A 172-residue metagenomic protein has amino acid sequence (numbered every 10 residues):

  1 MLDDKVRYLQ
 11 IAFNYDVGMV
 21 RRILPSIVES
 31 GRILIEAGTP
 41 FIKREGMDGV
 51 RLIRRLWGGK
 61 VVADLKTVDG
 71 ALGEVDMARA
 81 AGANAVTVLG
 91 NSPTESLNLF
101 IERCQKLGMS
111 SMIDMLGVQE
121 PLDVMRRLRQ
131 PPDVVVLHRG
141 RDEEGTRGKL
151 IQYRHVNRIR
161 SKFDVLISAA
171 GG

Functional and structural regions predicted by a protein language model:
M1-A63, T67-L72: Conserved N-terminal beta1-alpha1 strand-loop-helix module at the mouth
L2-D4, G70-G73, M77-K162: Conserved anion-binding
R7-F13, I35-A37, V61-L65, V86-V88 (+3 more regions): Hydrophobic faces of well-ordered beta-strands that scaffold small-molecule active sites in alpha/beta enzyme cores
V17, K43, V68, T94 (+2 more regions): Short alpha-helix boundary/capping motifs
I27-S30, L56, L107, H138 (+2 more regions): Change "in soluble alpha/beta enzymes" to "in soluble alpha/beta proteins
